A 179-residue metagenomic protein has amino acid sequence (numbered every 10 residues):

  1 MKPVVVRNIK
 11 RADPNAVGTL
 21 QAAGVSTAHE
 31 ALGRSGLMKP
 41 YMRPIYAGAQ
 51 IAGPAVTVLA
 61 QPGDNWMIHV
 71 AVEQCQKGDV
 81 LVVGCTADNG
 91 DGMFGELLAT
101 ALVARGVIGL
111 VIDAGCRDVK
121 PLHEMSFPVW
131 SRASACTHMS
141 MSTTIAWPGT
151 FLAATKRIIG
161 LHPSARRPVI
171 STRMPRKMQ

Functional and structural regions predicted by a protein language model:
M1-S164, S171-Q179: Feature captures the catalytic cores and cofactor-binding loops of soluble hydro-lyases/lyases that act on carboxylate
